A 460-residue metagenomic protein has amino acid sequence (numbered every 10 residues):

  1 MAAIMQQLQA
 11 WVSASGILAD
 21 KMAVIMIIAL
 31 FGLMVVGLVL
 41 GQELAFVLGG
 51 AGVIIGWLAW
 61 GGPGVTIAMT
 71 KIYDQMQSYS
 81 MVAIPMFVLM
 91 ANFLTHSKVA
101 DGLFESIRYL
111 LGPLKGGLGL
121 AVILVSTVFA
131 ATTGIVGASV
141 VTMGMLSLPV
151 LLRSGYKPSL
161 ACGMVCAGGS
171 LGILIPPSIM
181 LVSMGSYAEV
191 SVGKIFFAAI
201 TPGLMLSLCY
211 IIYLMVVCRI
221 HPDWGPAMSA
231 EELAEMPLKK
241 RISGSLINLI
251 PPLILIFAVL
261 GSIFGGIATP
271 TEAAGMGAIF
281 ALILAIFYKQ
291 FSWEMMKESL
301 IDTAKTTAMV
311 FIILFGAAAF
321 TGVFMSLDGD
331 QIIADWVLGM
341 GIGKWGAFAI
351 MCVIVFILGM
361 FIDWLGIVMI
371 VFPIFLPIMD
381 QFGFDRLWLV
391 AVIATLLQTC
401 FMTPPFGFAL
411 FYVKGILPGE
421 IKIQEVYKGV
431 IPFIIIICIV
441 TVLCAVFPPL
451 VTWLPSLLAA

Functional and structural regions predicted by a protein language model:
A2-A460: Alpha-helical transmembrane segments of multi-pass membrane transport proteins
